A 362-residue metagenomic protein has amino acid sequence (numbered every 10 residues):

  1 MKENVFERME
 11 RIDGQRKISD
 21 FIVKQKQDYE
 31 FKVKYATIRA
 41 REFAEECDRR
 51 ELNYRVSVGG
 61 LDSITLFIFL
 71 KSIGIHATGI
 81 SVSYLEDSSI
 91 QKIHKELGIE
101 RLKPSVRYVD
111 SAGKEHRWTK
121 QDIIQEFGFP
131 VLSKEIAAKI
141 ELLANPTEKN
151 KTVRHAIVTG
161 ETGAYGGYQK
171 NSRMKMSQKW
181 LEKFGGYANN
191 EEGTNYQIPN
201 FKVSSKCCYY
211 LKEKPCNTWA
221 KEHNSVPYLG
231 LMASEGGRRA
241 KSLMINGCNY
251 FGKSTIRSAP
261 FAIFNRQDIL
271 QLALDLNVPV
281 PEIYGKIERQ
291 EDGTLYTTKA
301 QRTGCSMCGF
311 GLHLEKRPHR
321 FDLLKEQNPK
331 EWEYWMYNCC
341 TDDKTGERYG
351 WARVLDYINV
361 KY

Functional and structural regions predicted by a protein language model:
K2-D268, A273-D275: ATP-dependent adenylation/nucleotidyltransferase module used to activate substrates
K2-I22, R50-N53, S254, N265-Y362: ATP/NTP-dependent adenylation/nucleotidyl-transfer catalytic domains that generate, transfer, or process NMP-activated
